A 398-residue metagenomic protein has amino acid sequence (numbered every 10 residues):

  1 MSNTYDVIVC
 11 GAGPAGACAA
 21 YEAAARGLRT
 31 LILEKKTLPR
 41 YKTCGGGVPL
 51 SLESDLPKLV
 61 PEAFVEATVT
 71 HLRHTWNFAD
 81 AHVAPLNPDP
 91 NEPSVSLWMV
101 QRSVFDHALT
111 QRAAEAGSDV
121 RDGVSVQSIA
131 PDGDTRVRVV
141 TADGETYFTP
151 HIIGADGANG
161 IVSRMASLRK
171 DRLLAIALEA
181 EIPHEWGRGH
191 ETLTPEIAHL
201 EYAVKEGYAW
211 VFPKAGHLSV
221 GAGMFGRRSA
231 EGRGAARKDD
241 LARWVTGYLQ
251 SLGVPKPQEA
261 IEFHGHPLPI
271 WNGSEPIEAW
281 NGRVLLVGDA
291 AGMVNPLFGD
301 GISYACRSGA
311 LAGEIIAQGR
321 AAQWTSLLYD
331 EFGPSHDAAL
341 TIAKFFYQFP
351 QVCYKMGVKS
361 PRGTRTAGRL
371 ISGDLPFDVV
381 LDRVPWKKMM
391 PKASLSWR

Functional and structural regions predicted by a protein language model:
M1-A15: Beta1/beta-strand and adjacent pyrophosphate-binding region of the FAD-binding site in flavoprotein oxidoreductases
I8, A12, Y21-C44: Glycine-rich FAD pyrophosphate-binding loop
A12, R26, R112-K256, P276: Predominantly flavin-linked oxidoreductase catalytic cores and closely associated redox partners
A15, L38, N159: Conserved Rossmann-like nucleotide-cofactor binding loop
P39-F78: N-terminal FAD cofactor-binding segment of flavoenzymes
D89-R112, A230-D240: Short beta-strand to alpha-helix junction loop
S128, T146, G226-I315, Q323: FAD/FMN-dependent oxidoreductases across multiple families
E314-R398: C-terminal helical "tail/cap" subdomain of flavin- and related membrane-associated enzymes
